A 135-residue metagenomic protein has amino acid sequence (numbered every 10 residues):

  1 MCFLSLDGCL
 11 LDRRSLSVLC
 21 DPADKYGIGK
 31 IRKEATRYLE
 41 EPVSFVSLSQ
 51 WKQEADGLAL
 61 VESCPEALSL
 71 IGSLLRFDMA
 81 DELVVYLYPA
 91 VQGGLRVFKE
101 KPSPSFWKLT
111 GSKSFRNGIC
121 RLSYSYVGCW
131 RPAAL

Functional and structural regions predicted by a protein language model:
M1-L135: Enzymes that bind and transform nitrogen-containing heteroaromatic metabolites
